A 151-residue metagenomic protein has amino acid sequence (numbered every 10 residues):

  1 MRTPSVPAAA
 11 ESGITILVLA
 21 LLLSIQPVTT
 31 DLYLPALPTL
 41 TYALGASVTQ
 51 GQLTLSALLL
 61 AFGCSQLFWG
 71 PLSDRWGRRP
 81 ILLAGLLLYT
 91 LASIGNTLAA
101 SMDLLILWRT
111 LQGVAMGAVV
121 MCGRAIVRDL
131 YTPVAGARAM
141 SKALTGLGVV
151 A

Functional and structural regions predicted by a protein language model:
M1-Q26: Cytosolic juxtamembrane N-terminal segment immediately preceding the first transmembrane helix of multi-pass
L23, L55, L59, M140-G148: Small-residue-rich transmembrane alpha-helices and their cytosolic helix-loop interfaces in multi-pass secondary
L23, P27, S93, S101-L105 (+1 more regions): Helical-face signature of the major facilitator-like transporter fold
D31, L59-L67, A151: Residue-level signature of mid-helix packing/kink "hotspots" within the transmembrane helices of 12-pass Major
A36-G63: Extracellular/periplasmic helix-loop-helix junction of adjacent transmembrane segments in MFS-like secondary
G45, G77, L98-L104, A115 (+1 more regions): Helix-breaking motifs and short loop linkers at transmembrane-helix boundaries and internal kinks in secondary membrane
C64-D103: Conserved MFS/SLC helix-loop-helix module at the cytosolic interface between two early adjacent transmembrane helices
W108-L147: Cytoplasmic helix-loop-helix junction between adjacent transmembrane helices in 12-TM secondary transporters
